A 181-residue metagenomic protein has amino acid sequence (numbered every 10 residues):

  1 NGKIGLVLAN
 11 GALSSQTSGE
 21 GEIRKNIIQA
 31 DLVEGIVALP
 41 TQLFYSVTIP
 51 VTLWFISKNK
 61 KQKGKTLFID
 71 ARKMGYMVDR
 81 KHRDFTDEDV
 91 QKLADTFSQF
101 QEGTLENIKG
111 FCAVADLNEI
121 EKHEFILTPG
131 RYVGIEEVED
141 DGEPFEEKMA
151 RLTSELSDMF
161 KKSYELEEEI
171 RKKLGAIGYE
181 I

Functional and structural regions predicted by a protein language model:
N1-Y179: A conserved structural/catalytic subdomain of Rossmann-like adenosyl-cofactor enzymes
